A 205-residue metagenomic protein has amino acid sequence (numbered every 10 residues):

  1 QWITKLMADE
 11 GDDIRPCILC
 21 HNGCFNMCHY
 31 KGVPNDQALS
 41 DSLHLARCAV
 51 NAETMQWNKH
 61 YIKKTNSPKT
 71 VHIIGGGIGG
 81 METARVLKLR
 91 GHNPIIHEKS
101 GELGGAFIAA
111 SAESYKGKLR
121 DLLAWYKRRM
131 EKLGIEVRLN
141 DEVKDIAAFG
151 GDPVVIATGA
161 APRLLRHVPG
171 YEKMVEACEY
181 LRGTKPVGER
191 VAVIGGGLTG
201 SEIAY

Functional and structural regions predicted by a protein language model:
Q1-I74, I78, E82-L89, P162-R163 (+1 more regions): Flavin-dependent oxidoreductase catalytic cores
T4-E10, H167-R182: A short, gly/pro- and small-residue-rich
H44, M130-V137, G170-K173: A short helix-to-beta-strand connector/capping loop
Y61-K63, P68, A109-D121, E176-G183: Short, contiguous acidic/charged loop-to-helix segments that flank catalytic cores in large enzymes
P68-H97, R138-I146, G150, T158-H167 (+1 more regions): Rossmann-like dinucleotide/flavin-binding elements
S100: Residues in the short beta-alpha loop(s) of Rossmann-like NAD(P)-binding domains
G105-F149: N-terminal Rossmann-like dinucleotide/flavin-binding domain of flavoprotein oxidoreductases that bind FAD/FMN
